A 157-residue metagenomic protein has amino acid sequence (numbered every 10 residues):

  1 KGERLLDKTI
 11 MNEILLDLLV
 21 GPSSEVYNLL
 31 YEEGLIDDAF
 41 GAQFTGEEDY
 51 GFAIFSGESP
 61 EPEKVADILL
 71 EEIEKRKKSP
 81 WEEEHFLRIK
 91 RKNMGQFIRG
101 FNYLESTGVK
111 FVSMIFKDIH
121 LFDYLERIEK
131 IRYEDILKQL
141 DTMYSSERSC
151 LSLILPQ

Functional and structural regions predicted by a protein language model:
K1, Y27-K77, H85-I131, R148-P156: M16 family metallopeptidases and their MPP-like homologs
K1-E25: His/Glu-based metal-binding/catalytic segments typifying zinc-dependent metallopeptidases
L18, E72, Q139-T142: Generic, well-ordered alpha-helical scaffold segments in large soluble proteins
L18-P22, I131, S146: Residue-level signal for short amphipathic helical patches enriched in basic/charged and nearby hydrophobic residues
E82: Short glycine/proline-centered loop/turn elements that form peptide/ligand docking sites
E134: Heme-based O2/NO sensor domains and their adjacent alpha-helical segments, primarily globin folds but also including
L137-L153: Bilobed periplasmic-binding protein-like "clamshell/Venus-flytrap" ligand-binding domains
